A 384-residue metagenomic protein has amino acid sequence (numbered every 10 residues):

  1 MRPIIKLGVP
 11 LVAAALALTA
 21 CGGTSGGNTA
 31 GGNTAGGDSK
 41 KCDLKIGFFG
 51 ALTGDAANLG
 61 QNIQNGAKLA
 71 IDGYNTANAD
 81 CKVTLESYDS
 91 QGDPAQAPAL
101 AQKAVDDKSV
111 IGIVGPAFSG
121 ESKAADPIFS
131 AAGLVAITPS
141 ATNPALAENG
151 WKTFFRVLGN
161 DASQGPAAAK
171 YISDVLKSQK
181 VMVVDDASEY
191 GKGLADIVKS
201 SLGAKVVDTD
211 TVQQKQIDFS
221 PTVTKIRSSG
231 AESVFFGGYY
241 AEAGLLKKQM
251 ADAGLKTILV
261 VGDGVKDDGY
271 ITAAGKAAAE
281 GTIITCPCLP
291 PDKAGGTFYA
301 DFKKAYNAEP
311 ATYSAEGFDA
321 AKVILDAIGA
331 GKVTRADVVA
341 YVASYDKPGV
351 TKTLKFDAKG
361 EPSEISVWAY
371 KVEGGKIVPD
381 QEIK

Functional and structural regions predicted by a protein language model:
A17-A20: C-terminal motif of bacterial Sec signal peptides marking the signal peptidase cleavage site
G22-S25: Bacterial signal peptide processing site
N28-T29, N33-T34, Q61-I63, G73-E148 (+3 more regions): Beta-alpha junction/loop-to-helix N-cap segments that form part of ligand/metal-binding clefts
G36-K68, E86-A95, A117-S119, V184-K192 (+2 more regions): Extracytoplasmic "Venus flytrap"
F48, A104-A117, I137-P139, K180-D185 (+4 more regions): Periplasmic-binding protein-like
A99, P144-A145, K152-G254, L289-T297: Extracellular/periplasmic Venus flytrap/periplasmic-binding protein
K247-F318, K376-D380: Extracellular/periplasmic periplasmic-binding protein-like sensory domains
Y306-S314, L325-K376: Segments of small-molecule ligand-sensing domains
